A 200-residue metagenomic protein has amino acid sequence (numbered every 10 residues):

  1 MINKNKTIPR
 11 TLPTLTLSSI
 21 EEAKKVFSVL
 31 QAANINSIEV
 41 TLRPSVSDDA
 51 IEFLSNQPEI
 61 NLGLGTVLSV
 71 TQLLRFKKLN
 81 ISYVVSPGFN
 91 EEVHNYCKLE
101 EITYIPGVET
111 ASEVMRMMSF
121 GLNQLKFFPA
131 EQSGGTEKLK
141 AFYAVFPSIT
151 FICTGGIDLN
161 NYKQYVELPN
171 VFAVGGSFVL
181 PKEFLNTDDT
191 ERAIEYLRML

Functional and structural regions predicted by a protein language model:
M1-S82, L99, L159-N160, F184-L200: Conserved N-terminal beta1-alpha1 strand-loop-helix module at the mouth
R10-L15, I38-V40, L62-T66, V84-V85 (+4 more regions): Hydrophobic faces of well-ordered beta-strands that scaffold small-molecule active sites in alpha/beta enzyme cores
V26, V70-L79, S112-F120, I157-F172: Catalytic cores of alpha/beta
Q31-N36, Q57-I60, K78-V84, L99-I105 (+3 more regions): Glycine-enriched alpha-helix->loop->beta-strand junction motifs that scaffold or abut catalytic
E52, K140, K163: Active-site phosphate/pyrophosphate- and oxyanion-stabilizing loops and adjacent acidic/basic residues in soluble
Q72-R75, V93-K98, M115-S119, G135-L139 (+2 more regions): Short, charged, surface-exposed secondary-structure boundary motifs
P87-V93, K126-G135, P169-R192: Glycine-rich phosphate-binding active-site loops on the catalytic face of alpha/beta enzymes
N90-N123, F128-E131: Histidine/lysine/aspartate-rich catalytic loop segments that bind and position anionic ligands
